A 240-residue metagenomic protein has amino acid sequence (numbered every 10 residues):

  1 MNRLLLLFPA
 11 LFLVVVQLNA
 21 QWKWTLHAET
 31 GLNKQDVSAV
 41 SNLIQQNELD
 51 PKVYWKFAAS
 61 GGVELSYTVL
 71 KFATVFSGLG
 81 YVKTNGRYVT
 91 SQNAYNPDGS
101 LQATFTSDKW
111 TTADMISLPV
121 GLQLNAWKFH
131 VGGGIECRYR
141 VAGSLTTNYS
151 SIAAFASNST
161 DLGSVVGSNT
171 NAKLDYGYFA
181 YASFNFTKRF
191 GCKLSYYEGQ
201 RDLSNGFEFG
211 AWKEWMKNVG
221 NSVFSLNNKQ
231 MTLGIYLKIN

Functional and structural regions predicted by a protein language model:
L4-V14: Sec-dependent N-terminal signal peptides
V15-A20: Sec/Tat signal peptide C-region and signal peptidase I cleavage site
K23, F184, S225-N240: Outer-membrane beta-barrel "beta-signal"
T25, A58-G62, S117-P119, H130 (+2 more regions): Membrane-embedded beta-strand positions in outer-membrane beta-barrel channels/transporters
L26-L32, S77-K83, L122, G133-Y139 (+3 more regions): Transmembrane beta-barrel strands of outer-membrane/channel proteins
K34-K56, K83-A113, Y139-F179, Q200-T232: Extracellular/periplasm-exposed beta-strand and loop segments of Gram-negative cell-envelope proteins, dominated by
G62-S66, G121-N125, Y181-N185, K193 (+1 more regions): Transmembrane beta-barrel domains of outer membrane proteins
F72-V75, K128-V131, K188-L194: Repeated loop/turn-to-beta-strand initiation elements of outer-membrane beta-barrel proteins
